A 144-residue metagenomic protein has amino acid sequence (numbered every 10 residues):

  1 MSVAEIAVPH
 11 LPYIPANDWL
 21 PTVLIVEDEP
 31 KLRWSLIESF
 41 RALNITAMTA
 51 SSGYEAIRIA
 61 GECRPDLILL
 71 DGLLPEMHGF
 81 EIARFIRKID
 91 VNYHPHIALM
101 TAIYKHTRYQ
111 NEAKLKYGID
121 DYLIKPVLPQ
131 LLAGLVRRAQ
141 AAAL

Functional and structural regions predicted by a protein language model:
M1-T22, Q130-L144: Non-catalytic signal-transmission and effector/linker regions of two-component phosphorelay proteins
E27: Conserved acidic carboxylate
P30-M48, Y117: Two-component/phosphorelay signaling modules centered on CheY-like receiver
T49-L67: Acidic, metal-coordinating helix/loop segments flanking the phosphotransfer/catalytic sites of two-component signaling
S52-E55, D71, H78-R84: Acidic catalytic/metal-coordinating carboxylates
R58, F80-Y93: Short amphipathic alpha-helix used as the core "switch/output" element in two-component signaling
E81, Y104-D121, G134: Alpha4 helix (beta4-alpha4-beta5 surface) of REC/receiver domains from two-component response regulators
M100-A102: Hydrophobic/aromatic residues positioned on beta-strands within the core alpha/beta folds
